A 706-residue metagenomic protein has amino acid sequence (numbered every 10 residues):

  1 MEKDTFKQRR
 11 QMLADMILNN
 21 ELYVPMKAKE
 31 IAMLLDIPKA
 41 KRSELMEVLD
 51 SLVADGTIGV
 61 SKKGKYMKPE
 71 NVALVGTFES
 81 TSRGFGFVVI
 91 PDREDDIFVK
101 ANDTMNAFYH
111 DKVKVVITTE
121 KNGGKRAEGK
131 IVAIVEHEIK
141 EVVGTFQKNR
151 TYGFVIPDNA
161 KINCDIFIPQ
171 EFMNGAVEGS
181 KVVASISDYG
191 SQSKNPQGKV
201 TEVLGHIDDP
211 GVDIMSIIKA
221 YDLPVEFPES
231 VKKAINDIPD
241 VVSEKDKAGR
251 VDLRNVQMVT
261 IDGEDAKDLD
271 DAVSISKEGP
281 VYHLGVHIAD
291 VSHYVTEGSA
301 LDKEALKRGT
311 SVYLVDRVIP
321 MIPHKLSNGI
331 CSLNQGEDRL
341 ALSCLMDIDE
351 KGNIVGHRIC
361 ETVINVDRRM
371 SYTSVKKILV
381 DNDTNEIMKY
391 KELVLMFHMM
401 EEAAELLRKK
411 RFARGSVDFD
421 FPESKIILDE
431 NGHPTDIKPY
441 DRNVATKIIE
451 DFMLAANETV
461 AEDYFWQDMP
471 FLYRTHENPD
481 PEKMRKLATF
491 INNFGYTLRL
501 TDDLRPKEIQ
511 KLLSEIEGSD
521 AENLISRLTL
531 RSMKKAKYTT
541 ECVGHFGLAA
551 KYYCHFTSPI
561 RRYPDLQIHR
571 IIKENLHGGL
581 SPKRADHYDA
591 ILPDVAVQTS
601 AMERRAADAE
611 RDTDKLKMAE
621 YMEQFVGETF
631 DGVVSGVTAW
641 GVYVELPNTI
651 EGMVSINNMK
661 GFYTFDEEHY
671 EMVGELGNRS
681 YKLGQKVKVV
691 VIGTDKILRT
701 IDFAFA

Functional and structural regions predicted by a protein language model:
M1-G285, S292-D338, K376, Y670-K682: Charge-lined substrate channels and their catalytic hotspots, especially those that engage the 3′ end of RNA
M33, V183, Y189-G190, S216-K219 (+4 more regions): Electropositive polyanion-binding surfaces
L204, A704-A706: Short beta-strand-to-coil "C-cap" segments at the C-terminal boundary of structured domains/repeats, marking
